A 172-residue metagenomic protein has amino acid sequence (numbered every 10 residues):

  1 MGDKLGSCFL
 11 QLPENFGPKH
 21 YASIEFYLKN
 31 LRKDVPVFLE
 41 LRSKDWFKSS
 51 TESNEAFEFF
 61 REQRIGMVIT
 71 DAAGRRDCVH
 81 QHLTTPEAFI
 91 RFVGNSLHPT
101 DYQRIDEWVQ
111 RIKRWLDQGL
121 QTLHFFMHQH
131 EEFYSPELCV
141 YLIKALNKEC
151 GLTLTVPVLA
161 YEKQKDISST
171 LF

Functional and structural regions predicted by a protein language model:
M1-F172: Residues lining hydrophobic/aromatic ligand-binding pockets adjacent to catalytic sites
